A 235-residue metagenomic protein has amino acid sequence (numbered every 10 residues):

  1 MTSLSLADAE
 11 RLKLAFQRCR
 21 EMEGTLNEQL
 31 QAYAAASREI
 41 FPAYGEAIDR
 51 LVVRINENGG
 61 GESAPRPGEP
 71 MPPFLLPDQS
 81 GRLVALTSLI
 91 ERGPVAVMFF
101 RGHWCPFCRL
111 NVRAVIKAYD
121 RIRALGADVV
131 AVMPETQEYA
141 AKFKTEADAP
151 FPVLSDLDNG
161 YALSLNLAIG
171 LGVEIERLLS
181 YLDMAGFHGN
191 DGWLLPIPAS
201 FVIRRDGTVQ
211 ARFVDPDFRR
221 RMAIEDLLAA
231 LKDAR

Functional and structural regions predicted by a protein language model:
M1-R92, G192-P198, V202-R205, V209-R235: Non-globular targeting/processing and membrane-anchoring segments
L86-V115: Short active-site neighborhood of thiol/selenol oxidoreductases, capturing the structured segment around
C105, Q137, R221: Loop/helix-junction capping segments adjacent to catalytic residues or to phosphate/diphosphate-binding pockets
N111-S164: Structural microenvironment flanking redox-active thiols in thiol-disulfide oxidoreductases
T145-A147, A168-I169, G186, K232: Short low-complexity, flexible loop/linker segments enriched in glycine and/or proline with clustered acidic
D156-R220: Thiol/selenol-based redox catalytic cores and closely related redox-interacting motifs
